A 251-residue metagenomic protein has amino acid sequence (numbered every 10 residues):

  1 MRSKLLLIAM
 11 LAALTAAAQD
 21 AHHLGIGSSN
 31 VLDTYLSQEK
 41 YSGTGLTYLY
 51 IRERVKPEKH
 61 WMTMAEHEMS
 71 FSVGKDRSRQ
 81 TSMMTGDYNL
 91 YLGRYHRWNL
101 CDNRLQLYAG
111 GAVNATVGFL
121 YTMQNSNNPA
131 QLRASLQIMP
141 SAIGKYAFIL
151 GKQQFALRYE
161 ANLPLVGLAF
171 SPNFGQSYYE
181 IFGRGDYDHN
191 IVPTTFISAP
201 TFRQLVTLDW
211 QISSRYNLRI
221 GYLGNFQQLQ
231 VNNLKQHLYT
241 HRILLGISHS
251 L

Functional and structural regions predicted by a protein language model:
A18-G74: Short glycine/proline- and aromatic-enriched beta-strand/turn motifs that initiate or cap beta-hairpins
Q19, V55-M64, R97-L107, I149-A156 (+1 more regions): Short loop/turn motifs that connect adjacent beta-strands in outer-membrane beta-barrel proteins
H22-N30, A65-V73, A109-F119, G144 (+2 more regions): Transmembrane beta-barrel strands of outer-membrane/channel proteins
L32-K40, G74-M83, N125-L132, N190-T194 (+2 more regions): Extracellular loop and loop/strand-boundary signature of outer-membrane beta-barrel proteins
E39-G45, T81-N89, R104, Q131-Q137 (+2 more regions): Transmembrane beta-barrel outer-membrane domains
Y48-R52, L90-R94, P140, Q204-V206 (+1 more regions): Membrane-embedded beta-strands of outer-membrane beta-barrel proteins, especially the hydrophobic/small aromatic
N127-R215, F226: Outer-membrane beta-barrel transmembrane domain signature
Y239-L251: Outer-membrane beta-barrel "beta-signal"
